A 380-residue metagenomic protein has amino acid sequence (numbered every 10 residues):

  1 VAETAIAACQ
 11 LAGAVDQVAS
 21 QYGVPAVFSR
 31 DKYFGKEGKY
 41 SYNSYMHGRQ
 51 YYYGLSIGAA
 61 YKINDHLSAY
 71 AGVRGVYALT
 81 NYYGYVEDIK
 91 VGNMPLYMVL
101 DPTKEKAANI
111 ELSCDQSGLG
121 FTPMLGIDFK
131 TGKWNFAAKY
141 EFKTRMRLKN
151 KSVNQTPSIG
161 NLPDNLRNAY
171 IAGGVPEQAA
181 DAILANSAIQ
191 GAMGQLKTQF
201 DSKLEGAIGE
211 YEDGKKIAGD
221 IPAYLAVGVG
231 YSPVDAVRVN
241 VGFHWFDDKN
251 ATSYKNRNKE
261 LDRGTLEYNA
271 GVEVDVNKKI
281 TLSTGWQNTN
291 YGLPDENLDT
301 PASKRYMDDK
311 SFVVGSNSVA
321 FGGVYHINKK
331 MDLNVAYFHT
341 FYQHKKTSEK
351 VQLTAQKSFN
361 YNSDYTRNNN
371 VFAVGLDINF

Functional and structural regions predicted by a protein language model:
V1-F380: Outer-membrane beta-barrel porins/channels
